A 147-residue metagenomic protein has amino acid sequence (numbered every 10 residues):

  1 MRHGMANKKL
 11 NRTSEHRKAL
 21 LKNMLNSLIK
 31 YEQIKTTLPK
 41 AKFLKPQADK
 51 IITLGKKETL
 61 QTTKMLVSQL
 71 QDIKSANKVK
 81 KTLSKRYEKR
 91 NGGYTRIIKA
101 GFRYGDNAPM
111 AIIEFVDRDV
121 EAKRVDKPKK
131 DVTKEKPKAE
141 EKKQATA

Functional and structural regions predicted by a protein language model:
M1-T146: Structured, basic alpha/beta domains of bacterial-type, RNA-associated proteins
